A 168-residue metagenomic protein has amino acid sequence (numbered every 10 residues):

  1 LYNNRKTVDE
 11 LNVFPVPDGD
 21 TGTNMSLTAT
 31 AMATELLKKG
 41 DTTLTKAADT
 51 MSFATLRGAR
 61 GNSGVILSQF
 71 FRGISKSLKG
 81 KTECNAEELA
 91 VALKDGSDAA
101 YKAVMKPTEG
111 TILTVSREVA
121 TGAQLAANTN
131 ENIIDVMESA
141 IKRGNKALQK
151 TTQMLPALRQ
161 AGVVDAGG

Functional and structural regions predicted by a protein language model:
L1-G168: N-terminal loops that bind phosphate or other acidic moieties and the adjacent beta-alpha structural core
